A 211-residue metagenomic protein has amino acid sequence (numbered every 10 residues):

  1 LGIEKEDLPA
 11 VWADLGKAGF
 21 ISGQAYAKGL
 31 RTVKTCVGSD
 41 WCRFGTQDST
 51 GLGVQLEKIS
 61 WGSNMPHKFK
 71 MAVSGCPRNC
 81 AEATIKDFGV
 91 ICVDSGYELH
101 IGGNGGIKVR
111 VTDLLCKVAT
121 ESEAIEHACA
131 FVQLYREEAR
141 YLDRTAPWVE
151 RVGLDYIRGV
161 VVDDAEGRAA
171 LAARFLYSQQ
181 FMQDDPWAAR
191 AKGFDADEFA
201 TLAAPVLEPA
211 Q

Functional and structural regions predicted by a protein language model:
L1-E98, K192-Q211: Small-residue-enriched alpha-helical segments and adjacent helix-cap loops that form tight helix-helix packing
I3-D7, W41-D48, C116-E123, E137 (+1 more regions): Catalytic cores of large soluble enzymes that bind and process phosphate-bearing ligands
D7-V11, T32, D48-L56, T120-A128 (+4 more regions): General structural feature for long, well-ordered alpha-helical segments within catalytic domains of soluble enzymes
G16, F20, W61, M65 (+3 more regions): Generic secondary-structure signature for well-ordered alpha-helical cores
A25-A27, M65-K70, E137-R151, R168-S178: Flexible, glycine/charged-enriched surface loops at secondary-structure junctions
T32-V33, A72-R78, T145-I157, L176-F181: A glycine-rich phosphate-binding loop feature that marks nucleotide/adenosyl-phosphate handling sites
K70, G75, N79, T84-R144 (+1 more regions): Mobile "lid/hinge" segments at catalytic clefts and subdomain interfaces of large enzymes
V162-D197: Acidic, Ser/Thr-rich low-complexity intrinsically disordered segments
